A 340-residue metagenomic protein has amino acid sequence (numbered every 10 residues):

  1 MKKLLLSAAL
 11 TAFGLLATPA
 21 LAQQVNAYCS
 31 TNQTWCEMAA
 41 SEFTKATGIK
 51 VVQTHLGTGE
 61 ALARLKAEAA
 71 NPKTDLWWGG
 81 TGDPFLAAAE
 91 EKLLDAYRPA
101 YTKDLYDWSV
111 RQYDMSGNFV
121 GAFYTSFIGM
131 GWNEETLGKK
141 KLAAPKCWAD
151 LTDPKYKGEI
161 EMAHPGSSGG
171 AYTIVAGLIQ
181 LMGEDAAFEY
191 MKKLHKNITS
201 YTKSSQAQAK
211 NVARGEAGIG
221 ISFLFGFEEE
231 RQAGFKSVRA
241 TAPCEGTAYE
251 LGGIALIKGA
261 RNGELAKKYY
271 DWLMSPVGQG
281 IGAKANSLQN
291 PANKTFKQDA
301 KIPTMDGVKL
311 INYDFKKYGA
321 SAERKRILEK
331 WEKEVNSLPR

Functional and structural regions predicted by a protein language model:
M1-A8: Bacterial N-terminal signal peptides that target proteins for export
L16-A22: Sec/Tat signal peptide C-region and signal peptidase I cleavage site
Q23-A87: Early extracytoplasmic/lumenal segment of secretory-pathway proteins
S30, T34-E37, K73-A209, A213-E216: Extracytoplasmic ligand-binding site segments that recognize negatively charged/polar headgroups
D83-A87, A213, A217-S237, N286: A ligand-binding cleft/hinge motif common to bilobed small-molecule-binding domains
Y190-H195, Y201-T202, G234-K258, K294: Periplasmic-binding protein-like
G252, I257-F315: Mature extracytoplasmic/periplasmic domains
Y313-R340: Conserved C-terminal helix/tail region of periplasmic/extracytoplasmic solute-binding proteins
